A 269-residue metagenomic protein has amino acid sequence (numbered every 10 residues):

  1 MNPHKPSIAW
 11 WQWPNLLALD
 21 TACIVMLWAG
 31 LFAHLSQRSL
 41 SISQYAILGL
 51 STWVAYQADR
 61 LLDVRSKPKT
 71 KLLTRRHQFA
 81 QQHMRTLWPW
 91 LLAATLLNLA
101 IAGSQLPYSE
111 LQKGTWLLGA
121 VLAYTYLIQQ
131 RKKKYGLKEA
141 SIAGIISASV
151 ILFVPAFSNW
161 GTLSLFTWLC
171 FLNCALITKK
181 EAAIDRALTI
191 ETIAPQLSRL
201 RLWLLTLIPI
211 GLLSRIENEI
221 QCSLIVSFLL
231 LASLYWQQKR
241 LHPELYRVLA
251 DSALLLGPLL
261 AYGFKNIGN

Functional and structural regions predicted by a protein language model:
M1-W13: Short, Lys/Arg-rich, polar N-terminal cytosolic tail immediately upstream of the first transmembrane signal-anchor
C23-L27, R76-M84, E139-P155, A194-L207 (+1 more regions): Small-residue-rich segments of transmembrane alpha-helices in multi-pass membrane proteins, especially helix faces
W28-L48, L99-Q112, S149-S164, L212-Q221 (+1 more regions): Helix-coil boundary and interhelical linker segments in multi-pass alpha-helical membrane proteins
L50-R65, A120-R131, L165-A182, F228-K239: Transmembrane alpha-helical segments that form the membrane-embedded catalytic/substrate-channel core of multi-pass
T52-W88, L169-P209: Solvent-exposed interhelical
Q78-V154: Intramembrane alpha-helical segments
E139-A182: Functional transmembrane core segments of multi-pass inner-membrane proteins
L224-N269: Extended hydrophobic alpha-helices typical of membrane-associated regions
